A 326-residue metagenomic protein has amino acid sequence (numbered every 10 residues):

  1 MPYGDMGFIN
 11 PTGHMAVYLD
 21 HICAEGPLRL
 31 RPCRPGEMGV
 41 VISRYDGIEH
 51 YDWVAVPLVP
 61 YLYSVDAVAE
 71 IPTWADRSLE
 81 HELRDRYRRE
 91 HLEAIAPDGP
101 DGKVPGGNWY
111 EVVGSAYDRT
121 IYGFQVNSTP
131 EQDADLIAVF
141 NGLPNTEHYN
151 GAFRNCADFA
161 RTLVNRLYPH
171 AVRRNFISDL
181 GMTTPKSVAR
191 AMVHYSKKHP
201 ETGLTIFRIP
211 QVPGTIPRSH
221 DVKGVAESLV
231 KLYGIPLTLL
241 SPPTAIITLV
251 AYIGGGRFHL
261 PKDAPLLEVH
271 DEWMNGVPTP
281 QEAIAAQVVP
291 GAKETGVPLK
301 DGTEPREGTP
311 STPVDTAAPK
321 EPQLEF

Functional and structural regions predicted by a protein language model:
M1-D66: N-terminal Sec/ER secretory leader and immediately downstream segment of secreted/extracellular precursors
M38-P57, Y63-D76, R173-M192: A broadly tuned preference for mixed-charge, low-complexity surface segments
I48-Y110: Low-complexity, serine/threonine/proline-enriched polar segments
R84-F326: Activation targets extended, charge/polar-rich intrinsically disordered C-terminal tails
